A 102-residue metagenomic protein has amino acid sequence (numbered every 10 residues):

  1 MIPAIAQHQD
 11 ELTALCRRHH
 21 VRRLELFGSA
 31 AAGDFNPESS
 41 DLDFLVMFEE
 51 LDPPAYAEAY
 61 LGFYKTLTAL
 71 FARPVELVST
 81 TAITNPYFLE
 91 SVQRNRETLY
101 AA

Functional and structural regions predicted by a protein language model:
M1-E25, A31-E38, E49-A102: Catalytic core of pol beta-like nucleotidyltransferases
D43-V46: Short, aliphatic-rich beta-strand segments
